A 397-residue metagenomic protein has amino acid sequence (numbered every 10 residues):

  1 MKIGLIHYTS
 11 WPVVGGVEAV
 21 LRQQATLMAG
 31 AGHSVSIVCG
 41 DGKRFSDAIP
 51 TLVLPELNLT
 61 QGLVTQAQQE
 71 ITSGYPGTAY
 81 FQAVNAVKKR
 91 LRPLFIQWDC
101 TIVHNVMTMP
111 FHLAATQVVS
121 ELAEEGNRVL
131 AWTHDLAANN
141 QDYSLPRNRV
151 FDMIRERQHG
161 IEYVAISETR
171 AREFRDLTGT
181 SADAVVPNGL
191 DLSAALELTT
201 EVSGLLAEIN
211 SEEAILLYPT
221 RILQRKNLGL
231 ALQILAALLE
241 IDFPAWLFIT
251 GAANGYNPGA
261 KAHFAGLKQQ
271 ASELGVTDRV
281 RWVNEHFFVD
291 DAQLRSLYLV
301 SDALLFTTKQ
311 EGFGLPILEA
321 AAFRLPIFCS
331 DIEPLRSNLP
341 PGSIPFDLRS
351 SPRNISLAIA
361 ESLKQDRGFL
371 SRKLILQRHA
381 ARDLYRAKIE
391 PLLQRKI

Functional and structural regions predicted by a protein language model:
F95, D291-S301: Short alpha-helical donor nucleotide-sugar binding micro-motif in glycosyltransferases
T169, G189: Carbohydrate-associated surface elements
A207-K226, L232-L235, F248-I249: Conserved donor-binding/catalytic core segment of Leloir-type glycosyltransferases
K261-A292: Nucleotide-activated donor-binding/catalytic signature segment of Leloir-type glycosyltransferases, i.e., the conserved
K309: Aromatic "clamp/platform" in nucleotide-sugar-dependent glycosyltransferases that forms part of the donor/acceptor
I317, P326-C329: Short hydrophobic beta-strand element within catalytic cores of glycosyltransferases and related nucleotide-activated
R336-E361: Change "using UDP/GDP/dTDP sugars" to "using nucleotide sugars
K364-K396: A charged, aromatic-enriched C-terminal amphipathic alpha-helix characteristic of glycosyltransferases across folds
